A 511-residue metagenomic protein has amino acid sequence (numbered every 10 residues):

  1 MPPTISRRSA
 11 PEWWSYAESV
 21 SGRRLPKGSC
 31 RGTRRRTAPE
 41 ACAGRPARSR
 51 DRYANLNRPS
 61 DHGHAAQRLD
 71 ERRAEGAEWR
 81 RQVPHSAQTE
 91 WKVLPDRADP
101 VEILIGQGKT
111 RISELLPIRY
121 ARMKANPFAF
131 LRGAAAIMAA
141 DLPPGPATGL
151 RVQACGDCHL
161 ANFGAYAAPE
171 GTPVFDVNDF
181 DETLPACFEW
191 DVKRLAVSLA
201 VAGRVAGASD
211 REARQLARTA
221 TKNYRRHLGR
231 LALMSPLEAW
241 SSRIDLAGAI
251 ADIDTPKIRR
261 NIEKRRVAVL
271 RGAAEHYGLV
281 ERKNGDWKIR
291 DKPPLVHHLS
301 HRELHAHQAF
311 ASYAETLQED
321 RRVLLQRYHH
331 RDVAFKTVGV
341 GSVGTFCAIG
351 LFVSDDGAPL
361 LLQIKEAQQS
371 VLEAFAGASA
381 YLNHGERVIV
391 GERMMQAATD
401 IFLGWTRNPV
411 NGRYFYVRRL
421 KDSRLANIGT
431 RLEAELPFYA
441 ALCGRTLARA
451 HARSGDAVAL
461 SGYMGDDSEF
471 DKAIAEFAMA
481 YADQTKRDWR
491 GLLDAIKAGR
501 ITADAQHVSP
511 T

Functional and structural regions predicted by a protein language model:
M1-S49, Y53: PRPP-associated nucleotide enzymes
S19-L25, A459, V508-T511: A short, terminal or domain-edge coil/loop segment
R24, T37-E40, P59, R72 (+3 more regions): Compositionally biased, low-complexity repeat tracts
C30-R34, R68, S209, D245 (+5 more regions): General structural signal for secondary-structure boundaries
R35-A66, E71-A74, R81, Q88: Polybasic, lysine-enriched low-complexity intrinsically disordered terminal tails
R68, R72-L116, A121-C155, L160-I262 (+3 more regions): Conserved ATP-binding subdomain of kinase catalytic cores across diverse folds
I244-Q308: Long, low-complexity segments enriched in small/aliphatic residues
